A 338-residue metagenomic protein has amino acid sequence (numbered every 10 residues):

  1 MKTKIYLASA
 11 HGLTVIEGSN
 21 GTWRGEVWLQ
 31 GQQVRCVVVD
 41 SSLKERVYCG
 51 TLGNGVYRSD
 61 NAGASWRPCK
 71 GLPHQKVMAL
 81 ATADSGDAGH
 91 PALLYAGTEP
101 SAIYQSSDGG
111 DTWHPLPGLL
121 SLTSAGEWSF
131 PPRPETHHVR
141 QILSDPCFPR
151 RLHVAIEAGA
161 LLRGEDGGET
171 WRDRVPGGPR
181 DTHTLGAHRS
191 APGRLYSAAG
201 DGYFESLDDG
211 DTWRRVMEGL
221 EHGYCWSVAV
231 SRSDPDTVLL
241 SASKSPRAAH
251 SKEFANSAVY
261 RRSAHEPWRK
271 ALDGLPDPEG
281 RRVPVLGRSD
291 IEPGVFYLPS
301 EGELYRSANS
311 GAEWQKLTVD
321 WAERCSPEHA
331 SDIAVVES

Functional and structural regions predicted by a protein language model:
M1-S338: Extracellular glycan-interacting surfaces
